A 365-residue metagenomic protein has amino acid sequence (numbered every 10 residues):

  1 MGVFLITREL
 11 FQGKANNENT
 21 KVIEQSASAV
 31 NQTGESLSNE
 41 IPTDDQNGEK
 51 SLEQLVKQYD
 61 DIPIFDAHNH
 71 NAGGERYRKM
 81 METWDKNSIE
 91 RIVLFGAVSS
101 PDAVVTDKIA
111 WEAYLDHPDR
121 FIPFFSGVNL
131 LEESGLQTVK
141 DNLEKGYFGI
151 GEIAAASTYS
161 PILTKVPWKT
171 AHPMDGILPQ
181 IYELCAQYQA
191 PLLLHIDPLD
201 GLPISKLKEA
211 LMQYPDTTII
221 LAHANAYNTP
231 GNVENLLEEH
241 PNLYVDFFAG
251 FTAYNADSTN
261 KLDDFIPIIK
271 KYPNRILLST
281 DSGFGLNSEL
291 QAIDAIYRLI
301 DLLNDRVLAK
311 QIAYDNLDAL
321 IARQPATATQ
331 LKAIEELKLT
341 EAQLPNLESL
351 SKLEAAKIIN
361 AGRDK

Functional and structural regions predicted by a protein language model:
M1-A15: Sec-dependent N-terminal signal peptides
I6, N17-A27, N31-P63, R78-E82 (+4 more regions): Mid-to-C-terminal alpha-helical segments outside catalytic/metal-binding sites
L52, V105-P191, Y244, F251-T252: Active-site gating/metal-coordination segments in enzymes
L55-Y59, M81-S88, D107-R120, Q137-F148 (+4 more regions): Acidic (Asp/Glu)-rich catalytic clusters
P63-N69, M80-D102, F121-S126, F148-E152 (+1 more regions): Divalent metal-dependent hydrolysis catalytic cores, especially in the metallo-beta-lactamase
H68, W84, N142, I150 (+5 more regions): Conserved, mostly hydrophobic/aromatic
N69-R78, A97-V105, V128-G135, D197-P203 (+3 more regions): Acidic-and-aromatic substrate-binding clefts and catalytic sites of carbohydrate-active enzymes
W168-L278: Catalytic pocket-lining loop regions of alpha/beta-barrel enzymes, especially the amidohydrolase/enolase/GH5 lineages
